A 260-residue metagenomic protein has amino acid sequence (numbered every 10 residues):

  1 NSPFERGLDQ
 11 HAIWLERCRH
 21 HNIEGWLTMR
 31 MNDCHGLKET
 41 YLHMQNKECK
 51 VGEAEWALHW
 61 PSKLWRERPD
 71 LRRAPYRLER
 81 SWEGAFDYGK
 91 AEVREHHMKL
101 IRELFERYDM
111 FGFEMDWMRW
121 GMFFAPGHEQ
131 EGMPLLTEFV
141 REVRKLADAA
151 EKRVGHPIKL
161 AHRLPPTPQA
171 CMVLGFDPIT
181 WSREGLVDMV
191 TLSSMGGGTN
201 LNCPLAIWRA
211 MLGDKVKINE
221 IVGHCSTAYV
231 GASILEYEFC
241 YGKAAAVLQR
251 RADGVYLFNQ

Functional and structural regions predicted by a protein language model:
N1-L8, E79-E95, P126-L135, P166 (+2 more regions): The substrate-binding groove and active-site-proximal loops of carbohydrate-active enzymes, especially glycoside
S2-H21, W26-E103, R107, S233-I234: Active-site-adjacent "subsite" loops/lids of carbohydrate-active enzymes
L27, H162, E220-V222: Structural beta-sheet core signal
L27-M31, W117, N259: Glycine-rich, histidine-containing beta strand-loop boundary motifs that form or position
D33-E39, G121-F123, Q169-A170, A228: Short catalytic/ligand-binding loop motif for oxyanion handling, primarily in non-cytosolic enzymes, centered on
E92-K217, F239: Active-site neighborhood of glycoside hydrolase catalytic domains
M189-L201, V222-H224, Y229-Q260: Substrate-binding cleft of secreted/luminal carbohydrate-active enzymes
